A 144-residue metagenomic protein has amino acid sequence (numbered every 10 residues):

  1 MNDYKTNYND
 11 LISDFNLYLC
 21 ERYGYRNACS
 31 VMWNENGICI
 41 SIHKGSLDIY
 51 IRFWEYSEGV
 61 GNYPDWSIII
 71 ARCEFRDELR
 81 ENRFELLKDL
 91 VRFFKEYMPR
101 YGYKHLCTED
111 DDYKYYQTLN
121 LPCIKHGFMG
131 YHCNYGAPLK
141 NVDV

Functional and structural regions predicted by a protein language model:
M1-R80, D89-V144: Non-catalytic substrate-recognition and accessory regions of acyl/acetyltransferase enzymes
